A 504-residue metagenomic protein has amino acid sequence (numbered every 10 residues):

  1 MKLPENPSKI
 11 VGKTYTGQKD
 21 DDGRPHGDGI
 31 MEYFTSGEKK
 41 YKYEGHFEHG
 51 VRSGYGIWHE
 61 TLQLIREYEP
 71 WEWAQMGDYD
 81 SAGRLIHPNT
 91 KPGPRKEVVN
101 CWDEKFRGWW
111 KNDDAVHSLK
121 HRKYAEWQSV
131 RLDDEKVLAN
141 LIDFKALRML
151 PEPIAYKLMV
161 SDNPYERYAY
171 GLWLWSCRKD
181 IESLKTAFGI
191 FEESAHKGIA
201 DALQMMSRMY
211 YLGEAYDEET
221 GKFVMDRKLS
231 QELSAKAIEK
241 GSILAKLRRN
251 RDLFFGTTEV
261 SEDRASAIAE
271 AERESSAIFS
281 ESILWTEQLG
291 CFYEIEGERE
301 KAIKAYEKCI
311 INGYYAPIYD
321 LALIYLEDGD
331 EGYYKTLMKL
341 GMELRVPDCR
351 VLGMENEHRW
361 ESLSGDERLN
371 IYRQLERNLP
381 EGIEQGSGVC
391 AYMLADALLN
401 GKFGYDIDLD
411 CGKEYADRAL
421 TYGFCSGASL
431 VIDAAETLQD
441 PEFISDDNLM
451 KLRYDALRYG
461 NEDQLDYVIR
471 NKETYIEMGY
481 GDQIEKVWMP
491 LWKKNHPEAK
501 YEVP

Functional and structural regions predicted by a protein language model:
M1-E38, L150-Y170: N-terminal segments that cap or nucleate solenoid repeat domains
K13-H26, K40-S53, R66-V116, W127-N140 (+9 more regions): Conserved anchor residues at repeat-unit boundaries in beta-strand-based tandem repeats, strongest for the MORN repeat
M31-F34, W58-T61, A169-C177, M205-D217 (+7 more regions): Hydrophobic face of amphipathic alpha-helices that form TPR/SEL1-like repeat modules and related alpha-solenoid
G37-K39, C177-S183, H196, L212-M225 (+12 more regions): Short coil/turn and helix-start
G50, D133, I142, S161-P164 (+17 more regions): Short helix-capping/linker turns of helical repeat alpha-solenoids
T186-G189, E193, L229, K236 (+9 more regions): The canonical alpha-helical register within tetratricopeptide repeats
G460-P504: Terminal, low-structured helical/coil segments at or just beyond the last alpha-helical repeat
